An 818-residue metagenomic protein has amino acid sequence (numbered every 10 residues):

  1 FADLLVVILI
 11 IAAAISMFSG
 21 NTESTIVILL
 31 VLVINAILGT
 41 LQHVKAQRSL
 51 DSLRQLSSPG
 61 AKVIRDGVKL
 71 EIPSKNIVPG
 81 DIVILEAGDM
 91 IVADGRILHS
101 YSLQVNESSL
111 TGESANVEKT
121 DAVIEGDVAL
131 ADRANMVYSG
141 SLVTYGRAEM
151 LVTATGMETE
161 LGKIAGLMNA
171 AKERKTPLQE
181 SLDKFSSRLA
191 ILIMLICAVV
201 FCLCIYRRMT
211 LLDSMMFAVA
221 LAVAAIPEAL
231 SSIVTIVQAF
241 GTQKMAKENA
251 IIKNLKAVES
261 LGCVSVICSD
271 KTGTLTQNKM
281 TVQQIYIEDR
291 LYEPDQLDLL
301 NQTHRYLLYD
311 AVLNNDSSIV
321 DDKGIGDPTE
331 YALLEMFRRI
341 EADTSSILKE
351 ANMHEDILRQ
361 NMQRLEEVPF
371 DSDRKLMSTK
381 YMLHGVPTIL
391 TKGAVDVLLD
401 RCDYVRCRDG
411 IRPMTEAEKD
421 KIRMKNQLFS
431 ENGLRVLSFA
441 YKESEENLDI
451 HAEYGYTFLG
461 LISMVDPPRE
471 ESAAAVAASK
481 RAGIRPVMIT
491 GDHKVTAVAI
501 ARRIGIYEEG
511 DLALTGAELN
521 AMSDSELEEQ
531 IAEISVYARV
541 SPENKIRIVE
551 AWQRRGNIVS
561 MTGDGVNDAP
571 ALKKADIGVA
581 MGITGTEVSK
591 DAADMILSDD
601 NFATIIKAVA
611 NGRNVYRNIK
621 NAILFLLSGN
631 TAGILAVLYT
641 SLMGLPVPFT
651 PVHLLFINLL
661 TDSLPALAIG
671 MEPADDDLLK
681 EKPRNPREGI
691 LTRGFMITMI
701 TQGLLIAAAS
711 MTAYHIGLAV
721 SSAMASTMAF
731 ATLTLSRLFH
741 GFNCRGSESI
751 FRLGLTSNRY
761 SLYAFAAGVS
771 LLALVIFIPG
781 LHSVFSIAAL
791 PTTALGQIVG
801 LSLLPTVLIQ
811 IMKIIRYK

Functional and structural regions predicted by a protein language model:
F1-K680, I690-L691, L704, H715 (+2 more regions): Conserved cytosolic headpiece of P-type ATPases
T661, I706, T727-G741: Generic alpha-helical transmembrane segments
R684-G703, A723-M724: Membrane-water interface at loop-to-transmembrane-helix junctions
A709: C-terminal catalytic subdomain
C744: Hydrophobic, aromatic-rich cap/lid helix
